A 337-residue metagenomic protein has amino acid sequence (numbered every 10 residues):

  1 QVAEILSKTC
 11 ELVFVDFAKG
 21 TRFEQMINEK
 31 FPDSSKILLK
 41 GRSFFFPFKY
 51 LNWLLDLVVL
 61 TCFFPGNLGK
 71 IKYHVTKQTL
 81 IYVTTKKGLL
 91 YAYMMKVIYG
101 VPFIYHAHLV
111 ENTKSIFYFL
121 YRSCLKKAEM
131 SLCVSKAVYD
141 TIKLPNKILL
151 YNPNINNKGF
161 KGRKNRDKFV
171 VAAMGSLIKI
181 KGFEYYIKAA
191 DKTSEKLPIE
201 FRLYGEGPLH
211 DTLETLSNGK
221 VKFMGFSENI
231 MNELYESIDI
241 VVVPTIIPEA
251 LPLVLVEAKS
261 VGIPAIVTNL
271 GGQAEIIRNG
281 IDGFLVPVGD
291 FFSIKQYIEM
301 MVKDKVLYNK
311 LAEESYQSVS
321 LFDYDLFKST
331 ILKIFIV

Functional and structural regions predicted by a protein language model:
Q1-E4, F169, A173-K192, P208-D211 (+3 more regions): A conserved mid-protein helix/loop that constitutes part of the nucleotide-sugar donor-binding site
I5, T9-V58, G207: N-terminal strand-loop element at the rim of the active site of nucleotide-sugar-dependent glycosyltransferases
V83-L89, A107-H108: Short His-centered aromatic/hydrophobic patch
L125, F226-S227, E233-I238: Short alpha-helical donor nucleotide-sugar binding micro-motif in glycosyltransferases
K126-F160: Donor nucleotide-sugar binding/catalytic pocket of nucleotide-sugar-dependent glycosyltransferases
D211-S227: Nucleotide-activated donor-binding/catalytic signature segment of Leloir-type glycosyltransferases, i.e., the conserved
L255, P264-V267: Short hydrophobic beta-strand element within catalytic cores of glycosyltransferases and related nucleotide-activated
N279-G280, F284-F291, M300-K305, S320: Conserved acidic donor-binding segment of nucleotide-sugar-dependent glycosyltransferases
